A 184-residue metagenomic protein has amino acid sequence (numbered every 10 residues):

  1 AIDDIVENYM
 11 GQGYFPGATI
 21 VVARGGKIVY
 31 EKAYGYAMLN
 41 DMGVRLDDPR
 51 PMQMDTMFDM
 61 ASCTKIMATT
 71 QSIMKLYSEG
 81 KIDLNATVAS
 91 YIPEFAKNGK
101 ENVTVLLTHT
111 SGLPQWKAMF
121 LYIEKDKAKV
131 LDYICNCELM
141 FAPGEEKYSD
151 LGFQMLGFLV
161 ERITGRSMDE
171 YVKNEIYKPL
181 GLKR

Functional and structural regions predicted by a protein language model:
A1-G25, N40: Beta-lactamase-like hydrolase cores
F15-A18, G25, E101-T104, K183-R184: Loop/turn elements at helix/coil->beta-strand transitions in domains of secreted/extracellular proteins
R24, Y34-D150, T164-R166: Active-site-proximal loop and beta-strand segments within enzyme catalytic domains
L156: Noncatalytic nucleic-acid binding interfaces
